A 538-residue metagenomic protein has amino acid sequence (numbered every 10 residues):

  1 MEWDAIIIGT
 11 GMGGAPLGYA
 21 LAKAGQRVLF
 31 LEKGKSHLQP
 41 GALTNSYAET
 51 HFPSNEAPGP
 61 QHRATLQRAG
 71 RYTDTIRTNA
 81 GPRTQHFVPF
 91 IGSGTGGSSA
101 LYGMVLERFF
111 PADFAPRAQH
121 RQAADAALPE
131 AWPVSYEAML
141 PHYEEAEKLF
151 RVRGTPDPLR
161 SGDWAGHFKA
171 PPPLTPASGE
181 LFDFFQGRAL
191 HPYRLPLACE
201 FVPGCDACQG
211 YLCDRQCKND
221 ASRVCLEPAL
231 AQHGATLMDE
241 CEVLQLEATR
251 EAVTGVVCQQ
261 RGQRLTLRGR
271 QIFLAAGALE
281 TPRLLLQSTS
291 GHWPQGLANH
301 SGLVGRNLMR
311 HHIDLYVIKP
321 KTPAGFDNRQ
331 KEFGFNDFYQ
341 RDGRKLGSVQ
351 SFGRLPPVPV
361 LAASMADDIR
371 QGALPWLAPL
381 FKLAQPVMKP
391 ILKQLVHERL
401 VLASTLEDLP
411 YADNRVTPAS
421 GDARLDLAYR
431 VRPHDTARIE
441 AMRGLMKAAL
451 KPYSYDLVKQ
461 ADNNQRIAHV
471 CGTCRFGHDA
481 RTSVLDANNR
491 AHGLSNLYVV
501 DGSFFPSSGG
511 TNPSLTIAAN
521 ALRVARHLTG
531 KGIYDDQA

Functional and structural regions predicted by a protein language model:
M1-G13: Beta1/beta-strand and adjacent pyrophosphate-binding region of the FAD-binding site in flavoprotein oxidoreductases
A20-K23, R27-F30, G34-H51, C241 (+5 more regions): Glycine-rich loop(s) and the adjacent beta-strand/alpha-helix scaffold that form part
K33-R108, Y136-E145: N-terminal FAD cofactor-binding segment of flavoenzymes
Q39-G41, R153-A165, D456-N463, Y534-A538: Short, glycine/acidic-rich hinge or "gate" loops at secondary-structure transitions that mediate conformational
S54-N55, R63-T73, P82-V88, Q119-V243 (+1 more regions): Conserved redox-cofactor binding core of oxidoreductases
D74-I91, T95-S98, Y102, E107-F109 (+7 more regions): FAD cofactor-binding and catalytic pocket of flavoenzymes
Y193-G210, L244-A252, H397-D408, A423-S508 (+1 more regions): A glycine-rich dinucleotide-binding beta-alpha-beta segment and adjacent secondary-structure elements that constitute
S507-A525: A conserved FAD-binding loop/helix module that cradles the flavin
